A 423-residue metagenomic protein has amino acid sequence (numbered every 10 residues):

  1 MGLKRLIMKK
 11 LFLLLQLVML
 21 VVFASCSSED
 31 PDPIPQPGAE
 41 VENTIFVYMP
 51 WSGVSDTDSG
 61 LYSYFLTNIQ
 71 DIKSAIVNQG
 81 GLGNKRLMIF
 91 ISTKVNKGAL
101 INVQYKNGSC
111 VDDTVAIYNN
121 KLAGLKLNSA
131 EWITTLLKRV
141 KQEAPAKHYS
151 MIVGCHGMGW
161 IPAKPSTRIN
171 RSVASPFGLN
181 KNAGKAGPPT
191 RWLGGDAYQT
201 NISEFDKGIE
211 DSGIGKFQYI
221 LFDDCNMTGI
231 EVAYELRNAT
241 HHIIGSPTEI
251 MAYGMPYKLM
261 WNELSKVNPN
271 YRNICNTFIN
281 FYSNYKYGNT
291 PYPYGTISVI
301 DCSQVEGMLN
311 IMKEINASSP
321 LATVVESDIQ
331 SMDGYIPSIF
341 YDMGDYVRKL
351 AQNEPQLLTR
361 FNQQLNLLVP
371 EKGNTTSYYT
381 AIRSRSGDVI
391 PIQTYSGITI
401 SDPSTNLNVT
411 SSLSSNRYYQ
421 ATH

Functional and structural regions predicted by a protein language model:
M1-A24: Sec-dependent bacterial lipoprotein signal peptides
R5, D30-I91, R168: Acidic/polar, low-complexity intrinsically disordered N-terminal segments immediately downstream of a Sec signal
Q16, L20-N43, D402: Bacterial Sec-dependent N-terminal signal peptides
V41-T44, G81-M88, A144-S150, I214-Y219 (+1 more regions): Loop/turn elements at helix/coil->beta-strand transitions in domains of secreted/extracellular proteins
W51-S55, T93-K97, G124, C155-I161 (+3 more regions): Solvent-exposed loop/turn segments at secondary-structure junctions within structured extracellular/periplasmic domains
S59, D113-T114, C302: Coil residues (strongly favoring Ser/Thr
L87-Y149, C155, W160-I161, T167-W192 (+1 more regions): Substrate-binding cleft of extracellular glycoside hydrolase catalytic domains
F177-H423: Terminal, contiguous helix-loop blocks that mediate binding/assembly
